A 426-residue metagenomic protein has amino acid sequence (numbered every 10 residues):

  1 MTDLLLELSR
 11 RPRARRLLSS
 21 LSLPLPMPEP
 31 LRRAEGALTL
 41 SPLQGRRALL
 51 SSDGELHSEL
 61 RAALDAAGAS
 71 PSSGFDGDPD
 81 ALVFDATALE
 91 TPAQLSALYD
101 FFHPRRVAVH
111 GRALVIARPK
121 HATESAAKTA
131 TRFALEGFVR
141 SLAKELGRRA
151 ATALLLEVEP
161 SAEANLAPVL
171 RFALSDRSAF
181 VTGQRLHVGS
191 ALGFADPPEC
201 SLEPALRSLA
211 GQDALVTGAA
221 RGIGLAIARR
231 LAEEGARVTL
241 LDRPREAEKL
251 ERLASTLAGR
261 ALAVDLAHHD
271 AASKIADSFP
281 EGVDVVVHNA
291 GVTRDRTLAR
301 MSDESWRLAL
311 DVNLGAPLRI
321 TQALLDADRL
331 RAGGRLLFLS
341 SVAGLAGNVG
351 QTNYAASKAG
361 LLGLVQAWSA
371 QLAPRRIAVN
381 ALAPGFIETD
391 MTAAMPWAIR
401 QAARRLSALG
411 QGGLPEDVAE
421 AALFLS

Functional and structural regions predicted by a protein language model:
M1-S208, A381: Glycine-rich nucleotide cofactor-binding loops and adjacent beta-alpha elements of adenine nucleotide/dinucleotide sites
P71-G74, A236-E251: Conserved glycine-rich Rossmann-like NAD(P)H-binding loop of the short-chain dehydrogenase/reductase
Q94, T297-L298, S305-W306, A403: Substrate-binding pocket helix/loop in short-chain dehydrogenase/reductase
T131-L135, T321, S357, V365: Active-site helix of classical SDR
K144-E145, D326, A370-Q371: Alpha-helical segment proximal to the catalytic Tyr-Lys
V158-L166, S407-V418: A conserved structural motif in NAD(P)-dependent oxidoreductases
S341: Residue(s) in the substrate-gating loop at a strand-loop-helix junction that position the organic substrate next
